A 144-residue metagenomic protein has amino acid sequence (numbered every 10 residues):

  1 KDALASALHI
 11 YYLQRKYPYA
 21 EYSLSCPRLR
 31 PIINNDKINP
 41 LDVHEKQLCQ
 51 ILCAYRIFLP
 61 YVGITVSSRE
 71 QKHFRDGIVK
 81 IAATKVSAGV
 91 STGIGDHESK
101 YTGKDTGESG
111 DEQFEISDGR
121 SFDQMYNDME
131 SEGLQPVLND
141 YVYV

Functional and structural regions predicted by a protein language model:
K1: Short, glycine-rich nucleotide/cofactor-binding loops
L4, Q14-V144: Auxiliary Fe-S-binding modules of radical SAM enzymes
A5-H9: Alpha-helical scaffold elements adjacent to nucleotide-binding pockets in ATP/GTP-utilizing enzyme cores
